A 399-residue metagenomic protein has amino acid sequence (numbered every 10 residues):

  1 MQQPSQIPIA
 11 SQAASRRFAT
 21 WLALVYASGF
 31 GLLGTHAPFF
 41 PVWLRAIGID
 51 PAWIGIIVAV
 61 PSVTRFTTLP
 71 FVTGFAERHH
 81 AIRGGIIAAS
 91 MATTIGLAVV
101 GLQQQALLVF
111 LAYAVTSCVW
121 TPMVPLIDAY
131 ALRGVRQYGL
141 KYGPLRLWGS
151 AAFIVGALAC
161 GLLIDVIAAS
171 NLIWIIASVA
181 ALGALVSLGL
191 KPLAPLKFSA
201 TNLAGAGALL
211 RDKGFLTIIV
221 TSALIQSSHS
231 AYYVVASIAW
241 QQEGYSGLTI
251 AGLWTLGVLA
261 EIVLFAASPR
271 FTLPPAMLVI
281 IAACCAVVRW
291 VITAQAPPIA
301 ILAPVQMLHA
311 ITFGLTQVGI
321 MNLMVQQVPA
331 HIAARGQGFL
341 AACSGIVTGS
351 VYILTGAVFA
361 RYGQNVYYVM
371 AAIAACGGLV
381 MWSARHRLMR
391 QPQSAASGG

Functional and structural regions predicted by a protein language model:
S5-R16, L190-S222: Juxtamembrane intracellular "pre-TM" segments in multi-pass secondary transporters
Q12-S62, G214-L253: Helix-loop boundary and gating motifs at the non-cytosolic
V63-P70, G156, I250-F271: Transmembrane alpha-helices of Major Facilitator/SLC transporters
T67-A81, I164, V263-P275, F359-A360: Helix-to-loop junctions at the C-terminal end of transmembrane segments in multipass secondary transporters
G84-A98, M277-I292: Structural signature of the two symmetry-related core transmembrane helices
Y113-W148: Cytoplasmic helix-loop-helix junction between adjacent transmembrane helices in 12-TM secondary transporters
L172-L188, V366-S383: Symmetry-related core transmembrane helices of the 12-TM Major Facilitator Superfamily/SLC fold
A334-Y362: A late C-terminal transmembrane helix in Major Facilitator Superfamily
